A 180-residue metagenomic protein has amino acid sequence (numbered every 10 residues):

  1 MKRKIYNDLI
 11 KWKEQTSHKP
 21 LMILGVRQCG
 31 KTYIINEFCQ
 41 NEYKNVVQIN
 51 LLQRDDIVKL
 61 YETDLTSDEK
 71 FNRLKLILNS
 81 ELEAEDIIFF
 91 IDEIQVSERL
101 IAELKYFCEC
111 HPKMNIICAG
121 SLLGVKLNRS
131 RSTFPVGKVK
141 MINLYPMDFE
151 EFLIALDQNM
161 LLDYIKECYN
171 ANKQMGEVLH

Functional and structural regions predicted by a protein language model:
M1-T16: Pre-Walker A adenine-sensing motif
I23: Hydrophobic anchor at the beta1->P-loop junction of P-loop NTPases
K31: Conserved lysine of the Walker
I34, F38: Hydrophobic positions on the alpha1 helix immediately C-terminal to the Walker A/P-loop
Q53-E85: Short glycine-rich substrate-engagement loop in P-loop NTPases that contacts/grips substrate
E81-L100: Conserved P-loop NTPase "ATPase switch" module shared by AAA+ and STAND
F90, N115-S121, N143, F152: Structural recognition of the conserved hydrophobic beta-strand(s) that form the central parallel beta-sheet of P-loop
R129-H180: Interdomain motor-coupling "hinge/lid" segment immediately C-terminal to the ATP-binding subdomain of NTP-driven enzymes
